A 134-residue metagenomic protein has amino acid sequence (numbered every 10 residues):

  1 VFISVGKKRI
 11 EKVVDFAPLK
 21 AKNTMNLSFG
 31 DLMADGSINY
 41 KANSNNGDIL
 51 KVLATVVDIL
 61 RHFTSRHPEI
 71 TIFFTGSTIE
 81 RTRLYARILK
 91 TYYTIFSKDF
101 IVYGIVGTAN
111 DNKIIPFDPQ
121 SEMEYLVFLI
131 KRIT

Functional and structural regions predicted by a protein language model:
V1-T134: Non-catalytic substrate-recognition and accessory regions of acyl/acetyltransferase enzymes
